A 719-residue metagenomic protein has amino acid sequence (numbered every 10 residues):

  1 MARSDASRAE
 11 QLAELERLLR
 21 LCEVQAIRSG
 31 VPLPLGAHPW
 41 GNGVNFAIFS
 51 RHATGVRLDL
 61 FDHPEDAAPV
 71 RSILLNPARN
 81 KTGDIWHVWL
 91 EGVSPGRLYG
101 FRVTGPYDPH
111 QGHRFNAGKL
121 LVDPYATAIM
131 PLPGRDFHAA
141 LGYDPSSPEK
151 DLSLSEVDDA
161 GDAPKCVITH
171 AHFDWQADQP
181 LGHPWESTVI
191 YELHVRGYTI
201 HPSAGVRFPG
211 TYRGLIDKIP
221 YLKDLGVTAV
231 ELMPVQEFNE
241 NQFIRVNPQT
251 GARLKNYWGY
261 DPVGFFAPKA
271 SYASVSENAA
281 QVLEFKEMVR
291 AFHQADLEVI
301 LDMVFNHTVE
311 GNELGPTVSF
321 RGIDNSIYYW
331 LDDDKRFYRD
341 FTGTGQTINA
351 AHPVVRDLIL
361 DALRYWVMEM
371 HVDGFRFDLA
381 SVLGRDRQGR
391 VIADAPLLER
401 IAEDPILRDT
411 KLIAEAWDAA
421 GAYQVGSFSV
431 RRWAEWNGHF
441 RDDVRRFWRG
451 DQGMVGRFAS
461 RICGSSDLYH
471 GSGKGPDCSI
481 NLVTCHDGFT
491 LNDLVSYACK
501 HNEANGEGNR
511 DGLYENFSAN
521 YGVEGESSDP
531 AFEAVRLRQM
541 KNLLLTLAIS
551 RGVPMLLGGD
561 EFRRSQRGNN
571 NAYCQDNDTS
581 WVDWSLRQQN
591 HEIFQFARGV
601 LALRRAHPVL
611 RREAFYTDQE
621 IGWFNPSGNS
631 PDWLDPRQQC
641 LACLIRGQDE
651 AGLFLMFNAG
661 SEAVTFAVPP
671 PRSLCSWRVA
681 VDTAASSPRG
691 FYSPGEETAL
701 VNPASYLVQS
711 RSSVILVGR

Functional and structural regions predicted by a protein language model:
A2-Y191, R196, D217, L222 (+4 more regions): Carbohydrate-interacting/catalytic domains
I48, F101, L193, L222 (+11 more regions): Conserved, mostly hydrophobic/aromatic
S50-H52, P77-R79, G92-S94, G105 (+18 more regions): Short, flexible loop/turn elements at secondary-structure junctions
R57, D108-G112, T199-H201, F238-Q242 (+6 more regions): Short catalytic/ligand-binding loop motif for oxyanion handling, primarily in non-cytosolic enzymes, centered on
P106-D174, E240-P262, G315-R339, N492-E507: Core domains of carbohydrate- and sulfate-ester-processing enzymes
D159, H194-V372, L379-E403, A422 (+1 more regions): Substrate-binding/active-site clefts of carbohydrate-active enzymes
T188-E192, A229, D296-I300, G374-R376 (+2 more regions): Structural preference for beta-strand elements that scaffold enzyme active sites
H371, G384-R387, A393-G558, F562-R563 (+6 more regions): Conserved alpha/beta catalytic core and glycan-binding cleft of carbohydrate-active enzymes
